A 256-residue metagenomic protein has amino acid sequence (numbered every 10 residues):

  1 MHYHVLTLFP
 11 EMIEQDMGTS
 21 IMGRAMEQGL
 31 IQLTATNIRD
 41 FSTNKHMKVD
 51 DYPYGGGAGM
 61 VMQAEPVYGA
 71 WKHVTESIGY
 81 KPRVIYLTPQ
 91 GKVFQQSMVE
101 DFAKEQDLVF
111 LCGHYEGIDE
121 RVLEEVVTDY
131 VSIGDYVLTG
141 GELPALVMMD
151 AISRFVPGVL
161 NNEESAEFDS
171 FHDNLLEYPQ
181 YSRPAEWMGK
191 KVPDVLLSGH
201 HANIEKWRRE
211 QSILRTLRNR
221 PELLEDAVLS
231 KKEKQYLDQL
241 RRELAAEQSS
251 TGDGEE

Functional and structural regions predicted by a protein language model:
M1-V74, A202-R218, E222-E225: N-terminal nucleotide/polyanion-binding subdomain common to many enzyme families
H4-L6, T34-T36, I85, L108-V109 (+1 more regions): Hydrophobic/aromatic beta-strand patches that form the interior of the parallel beta-sheet core in alpha/beta enzyme
I38-F41, H114-I118: Short glycine-enriched loops at secondary-structure junctions
A58-V61, V93, Y115, D119 (+5 more regions): Gly/Ser/Thr-rich beta-alpha loop segments that engage phosphate groups in nucleotides
Q63-H114, P157: S-adenosyl-L-methionine/SAH cofactor-binding core of RNA-modifying enzymes
V122-D169: Structured adenosyl-cofactor binding patch, chiefly the S-adenosyl-L-methionine
L143, F155-V195: Internal, active-site/partner-interface "lid" segment
P184-E256: SAM-dependent methyltransferases
